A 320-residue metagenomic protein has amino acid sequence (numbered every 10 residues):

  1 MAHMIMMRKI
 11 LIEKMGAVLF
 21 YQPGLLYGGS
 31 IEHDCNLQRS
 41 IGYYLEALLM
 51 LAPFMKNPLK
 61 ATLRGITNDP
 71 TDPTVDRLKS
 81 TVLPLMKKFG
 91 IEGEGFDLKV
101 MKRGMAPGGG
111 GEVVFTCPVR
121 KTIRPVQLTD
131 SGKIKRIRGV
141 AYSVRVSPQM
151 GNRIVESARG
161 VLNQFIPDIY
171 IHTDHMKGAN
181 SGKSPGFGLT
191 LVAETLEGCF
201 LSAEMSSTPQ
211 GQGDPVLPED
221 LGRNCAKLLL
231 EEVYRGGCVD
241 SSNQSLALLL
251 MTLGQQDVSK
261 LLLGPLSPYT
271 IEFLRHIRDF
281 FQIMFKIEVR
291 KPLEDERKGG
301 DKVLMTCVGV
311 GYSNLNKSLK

Functional and structural regions predicted by a protein language model:
M1-K320: Structural preference for solvent-exposed beta-strand-turn elements and adjacent flexible terminal/loop segments within
